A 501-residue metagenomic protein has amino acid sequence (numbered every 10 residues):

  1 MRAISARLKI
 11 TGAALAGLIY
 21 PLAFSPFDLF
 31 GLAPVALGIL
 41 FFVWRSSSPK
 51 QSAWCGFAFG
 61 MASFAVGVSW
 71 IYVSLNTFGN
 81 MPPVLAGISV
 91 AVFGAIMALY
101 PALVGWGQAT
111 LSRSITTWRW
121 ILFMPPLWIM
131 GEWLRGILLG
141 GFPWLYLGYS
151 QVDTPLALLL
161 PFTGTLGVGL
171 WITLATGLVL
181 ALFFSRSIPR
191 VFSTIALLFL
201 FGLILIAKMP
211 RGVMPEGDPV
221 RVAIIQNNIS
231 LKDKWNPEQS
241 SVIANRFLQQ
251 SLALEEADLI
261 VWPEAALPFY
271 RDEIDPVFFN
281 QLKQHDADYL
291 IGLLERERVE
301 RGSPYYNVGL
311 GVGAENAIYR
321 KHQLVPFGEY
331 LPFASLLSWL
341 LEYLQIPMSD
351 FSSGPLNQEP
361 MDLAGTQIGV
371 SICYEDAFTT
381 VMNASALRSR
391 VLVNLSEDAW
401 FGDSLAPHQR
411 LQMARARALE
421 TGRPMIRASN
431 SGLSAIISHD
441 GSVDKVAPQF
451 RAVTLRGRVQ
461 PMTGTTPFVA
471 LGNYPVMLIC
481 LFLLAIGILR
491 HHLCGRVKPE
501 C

Functional and structural regions predicted by a protein language model:
M1-P210, D403, S429-S434, D444 (+2 more regions): Membrane-embedded alpha-helical bundles of multi-pass enzymes that act on lipidic or dolichyl-linked glycan substrates
P210-P475: Soluble catalytic domains of enzymes that build or remodel membrane lipids, polysaccharides, and related
